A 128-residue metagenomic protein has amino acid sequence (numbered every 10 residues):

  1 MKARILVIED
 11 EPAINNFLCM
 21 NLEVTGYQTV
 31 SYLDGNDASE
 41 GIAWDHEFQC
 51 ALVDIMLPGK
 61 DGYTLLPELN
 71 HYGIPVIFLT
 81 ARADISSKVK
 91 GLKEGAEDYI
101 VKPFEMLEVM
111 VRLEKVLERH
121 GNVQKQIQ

Functional and structural regions predicted by a protein language model:
M1-Q124: N-terminal/domain-start alpha-helical segments
